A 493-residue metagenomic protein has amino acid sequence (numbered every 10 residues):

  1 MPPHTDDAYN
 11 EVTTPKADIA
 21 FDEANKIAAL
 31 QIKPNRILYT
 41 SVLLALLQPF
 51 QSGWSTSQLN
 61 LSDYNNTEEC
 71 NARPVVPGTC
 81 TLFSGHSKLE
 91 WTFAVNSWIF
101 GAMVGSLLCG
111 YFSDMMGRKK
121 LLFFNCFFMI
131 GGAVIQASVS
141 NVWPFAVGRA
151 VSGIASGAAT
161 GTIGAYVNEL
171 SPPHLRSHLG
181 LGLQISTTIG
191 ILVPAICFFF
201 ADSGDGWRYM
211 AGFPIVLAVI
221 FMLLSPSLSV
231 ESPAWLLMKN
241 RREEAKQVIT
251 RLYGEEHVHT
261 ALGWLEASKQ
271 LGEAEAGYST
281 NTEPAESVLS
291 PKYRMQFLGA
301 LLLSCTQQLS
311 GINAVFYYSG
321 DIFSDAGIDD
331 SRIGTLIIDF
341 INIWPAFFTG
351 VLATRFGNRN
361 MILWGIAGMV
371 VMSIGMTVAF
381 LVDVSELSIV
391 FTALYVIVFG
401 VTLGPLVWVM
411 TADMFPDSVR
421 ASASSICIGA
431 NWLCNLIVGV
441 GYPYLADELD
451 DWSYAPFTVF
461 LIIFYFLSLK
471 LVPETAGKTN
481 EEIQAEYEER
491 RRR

Functional and structural regions predicted by a protein language model:
M1-L252, G272-R493: Alpha-helical transmembrane bundle of multi-pass membrane proteins
R251-A261, A267, A274: Short intracellular "coupling" helices and adjacent cytoplasmic loop segments at the cytosolic face of multi-pass
